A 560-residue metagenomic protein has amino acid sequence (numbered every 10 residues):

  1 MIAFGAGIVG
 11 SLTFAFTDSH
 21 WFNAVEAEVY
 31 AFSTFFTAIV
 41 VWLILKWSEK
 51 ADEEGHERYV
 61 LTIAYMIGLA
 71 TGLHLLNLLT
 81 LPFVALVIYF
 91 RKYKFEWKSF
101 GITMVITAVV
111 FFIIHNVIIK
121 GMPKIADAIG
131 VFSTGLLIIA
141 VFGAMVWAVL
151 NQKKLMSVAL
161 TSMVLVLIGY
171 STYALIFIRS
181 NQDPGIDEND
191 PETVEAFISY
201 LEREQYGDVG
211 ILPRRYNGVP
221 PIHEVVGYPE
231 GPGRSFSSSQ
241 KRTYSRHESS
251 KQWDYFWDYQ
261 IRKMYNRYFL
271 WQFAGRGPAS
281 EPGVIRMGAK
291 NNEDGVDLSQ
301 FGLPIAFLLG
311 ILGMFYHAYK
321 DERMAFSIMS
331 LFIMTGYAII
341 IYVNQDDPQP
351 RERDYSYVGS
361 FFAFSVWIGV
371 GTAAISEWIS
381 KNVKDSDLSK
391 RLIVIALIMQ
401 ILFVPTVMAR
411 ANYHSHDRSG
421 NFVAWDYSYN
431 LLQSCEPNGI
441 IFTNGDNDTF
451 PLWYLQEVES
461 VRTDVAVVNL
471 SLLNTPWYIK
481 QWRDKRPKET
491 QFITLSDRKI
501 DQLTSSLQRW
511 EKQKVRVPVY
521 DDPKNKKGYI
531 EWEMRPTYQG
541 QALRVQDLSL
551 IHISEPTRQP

Functional and structural regions predicted by a protein language model:
M1-A6: Short mixed-charge
G7-A15, I67, T71: Short helix- or helix-capping micro-motifs that position conserved polar/aromatic residues at function-defining sites
H20, V25-T34, I39-I63, I67-Y357 (+3 more regions): ER/secretory pathway lumenal C-terminal domains and tails of membrane proteins involved in glycoprotein biogenesis
F450: Residues that form or flank phosphate/diphosphate-binding pockets in enzymes that use nucleotide phosphates
